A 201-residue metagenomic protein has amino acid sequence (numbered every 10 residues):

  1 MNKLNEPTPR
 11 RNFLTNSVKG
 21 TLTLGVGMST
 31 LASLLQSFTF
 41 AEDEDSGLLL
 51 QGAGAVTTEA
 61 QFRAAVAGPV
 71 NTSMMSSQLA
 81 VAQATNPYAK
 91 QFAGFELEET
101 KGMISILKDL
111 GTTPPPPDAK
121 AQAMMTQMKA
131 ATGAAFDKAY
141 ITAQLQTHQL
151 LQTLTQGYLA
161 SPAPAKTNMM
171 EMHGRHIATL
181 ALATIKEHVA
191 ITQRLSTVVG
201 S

Functional and structural regions predicted by a protein language model:
M1-T15, K19-Q36: N-terminal secretory signal peptides
F40-S201: His/Met- and acidic-residue-enriched segments that coordinate or traffic transition-metal cofactors and support
